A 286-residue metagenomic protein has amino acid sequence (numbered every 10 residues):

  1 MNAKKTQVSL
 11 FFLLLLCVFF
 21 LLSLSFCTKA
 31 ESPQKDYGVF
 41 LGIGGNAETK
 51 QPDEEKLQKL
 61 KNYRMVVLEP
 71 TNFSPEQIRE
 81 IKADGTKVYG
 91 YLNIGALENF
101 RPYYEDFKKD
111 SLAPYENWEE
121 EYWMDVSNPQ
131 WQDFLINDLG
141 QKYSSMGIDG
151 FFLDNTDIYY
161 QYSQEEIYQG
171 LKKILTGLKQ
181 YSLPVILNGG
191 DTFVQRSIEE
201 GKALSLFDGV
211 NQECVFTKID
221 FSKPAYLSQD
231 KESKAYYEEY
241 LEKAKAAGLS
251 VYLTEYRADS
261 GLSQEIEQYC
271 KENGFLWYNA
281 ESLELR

Functional and structural regions predicted by a protein language model:
M1-N2, F26: Short, low-complexity interaction segments enriched in Ser/Thr/Pro/Gly
N2-L13: Bacterial N-terminal signal peptides that target proteins for export
V8, L22-L24, E31: Intrinsically disordered, low-complexity segments enriched in Ser/Pro/Gly/Ala and basic residues
L10, L24-F26, S145: Compositionally biased regions
F12-S23: Bacterial N-terminal signal peptides
T28-R286: Glycan-processing catalytic domains of CAZymes
